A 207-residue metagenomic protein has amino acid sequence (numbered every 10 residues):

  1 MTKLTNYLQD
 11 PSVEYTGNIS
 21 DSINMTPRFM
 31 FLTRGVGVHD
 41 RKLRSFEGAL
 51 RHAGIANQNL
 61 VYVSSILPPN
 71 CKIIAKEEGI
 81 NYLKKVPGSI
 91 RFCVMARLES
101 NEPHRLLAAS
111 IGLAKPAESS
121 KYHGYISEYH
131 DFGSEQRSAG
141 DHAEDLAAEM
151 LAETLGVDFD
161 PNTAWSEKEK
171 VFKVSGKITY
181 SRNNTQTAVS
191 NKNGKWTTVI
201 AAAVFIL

Functional and structural regions predicted by a protein language model:
T2-L207: Helix-coil modules at protein/domain termini and other flexible surface or pore-lining loops, especially C-terminal
